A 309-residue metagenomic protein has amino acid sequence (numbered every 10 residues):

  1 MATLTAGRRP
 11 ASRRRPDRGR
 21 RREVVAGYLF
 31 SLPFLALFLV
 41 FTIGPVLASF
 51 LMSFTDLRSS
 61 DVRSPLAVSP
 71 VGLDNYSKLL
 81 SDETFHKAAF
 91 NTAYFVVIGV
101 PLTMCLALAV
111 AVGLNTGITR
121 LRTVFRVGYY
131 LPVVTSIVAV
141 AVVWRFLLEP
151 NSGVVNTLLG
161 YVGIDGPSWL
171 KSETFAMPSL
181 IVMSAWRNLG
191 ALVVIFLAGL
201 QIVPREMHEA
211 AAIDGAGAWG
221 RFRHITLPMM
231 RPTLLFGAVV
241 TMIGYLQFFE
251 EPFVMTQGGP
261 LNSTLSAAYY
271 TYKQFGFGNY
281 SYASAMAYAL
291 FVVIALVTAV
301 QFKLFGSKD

Functional and structural regions predicted by a protein language model:
M1-R21: Short, Lys/Arg-rich, polar N-terminal cytosolic tail immediately upstream of the first transmembrane signal-anchor
E23-D309: A structural signal for multi-pass alpha-helical bundles of membrane permease subunits that mediate small-molecule
